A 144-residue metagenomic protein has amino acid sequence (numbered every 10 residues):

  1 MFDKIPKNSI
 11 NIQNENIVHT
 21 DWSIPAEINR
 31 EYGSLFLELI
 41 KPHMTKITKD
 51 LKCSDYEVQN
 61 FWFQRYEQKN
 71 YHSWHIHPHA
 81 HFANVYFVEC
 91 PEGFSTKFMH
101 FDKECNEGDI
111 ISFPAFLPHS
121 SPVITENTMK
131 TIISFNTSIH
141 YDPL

Functional and structural regions predicted by a protein language model:
M1-C53, Y71: Non-heme Fe(II)/2-oxoglutarate
D55-V123, T128-P143: Catalytic core of non-heme Fe(II) oxygenases with the double-stranded beta-helix
